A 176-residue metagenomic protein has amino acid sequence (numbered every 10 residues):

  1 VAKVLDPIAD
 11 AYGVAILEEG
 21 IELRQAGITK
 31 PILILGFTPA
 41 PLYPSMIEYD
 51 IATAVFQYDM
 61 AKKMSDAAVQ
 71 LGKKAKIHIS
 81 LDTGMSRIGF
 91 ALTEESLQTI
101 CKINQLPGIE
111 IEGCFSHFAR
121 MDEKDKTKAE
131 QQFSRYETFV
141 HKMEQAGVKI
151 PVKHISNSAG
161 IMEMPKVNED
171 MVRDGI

Functional and structural regions predicted by a protein language model:
V1-I51, V55-M64: N-terminal active-site wall of soluble small-molecule enzyme domains
V1-K3, P7, D66-A67, K76 (+1 more regions): Active-site loop/helix belt of alpha/beta enzymes
I16-E19, T38-P39, Q57-D59, L81-R87 (+2 more regions): Active-site-proximal loop/turn and secondary-structure-junction residues that shape catalytic pockets, frequently
E18, F37-L42, K73-I77, G113-H117: Short amphipathic alpha-helical segments, especially helix-boundary/capping motifs
T29, G72-K74, G108: Active-site acidic short loop of glycosyltransferases
D50-I88: A generic, well-ordered mixed alpha/beta core segment in the N-terminal half of proteins
